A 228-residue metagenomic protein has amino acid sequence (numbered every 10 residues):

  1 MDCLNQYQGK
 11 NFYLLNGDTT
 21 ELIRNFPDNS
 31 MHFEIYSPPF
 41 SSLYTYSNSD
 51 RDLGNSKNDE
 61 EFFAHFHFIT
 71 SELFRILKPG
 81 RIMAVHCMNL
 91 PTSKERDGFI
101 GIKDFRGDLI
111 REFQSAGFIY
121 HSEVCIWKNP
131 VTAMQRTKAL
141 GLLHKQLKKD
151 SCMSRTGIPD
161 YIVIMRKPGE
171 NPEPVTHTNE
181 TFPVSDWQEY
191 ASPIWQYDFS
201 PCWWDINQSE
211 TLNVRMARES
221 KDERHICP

Functional and structural regions predicted by a protein language model:
M1-P228: Core catalytic lobe of class I
